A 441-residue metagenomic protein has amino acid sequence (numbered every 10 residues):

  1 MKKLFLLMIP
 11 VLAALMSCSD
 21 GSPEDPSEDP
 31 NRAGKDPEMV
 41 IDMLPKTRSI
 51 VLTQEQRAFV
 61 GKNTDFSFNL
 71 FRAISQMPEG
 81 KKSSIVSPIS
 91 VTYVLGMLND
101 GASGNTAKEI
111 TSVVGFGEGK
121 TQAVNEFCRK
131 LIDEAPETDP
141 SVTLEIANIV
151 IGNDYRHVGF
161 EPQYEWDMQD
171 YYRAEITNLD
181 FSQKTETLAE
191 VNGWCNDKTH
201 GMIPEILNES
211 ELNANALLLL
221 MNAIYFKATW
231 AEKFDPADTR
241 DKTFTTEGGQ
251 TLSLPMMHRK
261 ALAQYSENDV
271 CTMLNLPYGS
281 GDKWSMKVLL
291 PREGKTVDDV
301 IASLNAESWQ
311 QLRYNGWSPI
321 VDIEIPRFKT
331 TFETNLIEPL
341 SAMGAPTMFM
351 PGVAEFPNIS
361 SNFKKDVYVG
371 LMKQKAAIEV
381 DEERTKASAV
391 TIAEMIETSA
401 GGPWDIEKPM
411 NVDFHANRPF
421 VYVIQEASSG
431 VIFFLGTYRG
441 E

Functional and structural regions predicted by a protein language model:
M1-E28: Bacterial Sec-dependent N-terminal signal peptides
C18-F181: Detector for small/aliphatic-rich hydrophobic stretches
P23-P30, S280, A306-Q310: Soluble, non-membrane globular domain cores that form compact, hydrophobic packing and curved binding surfaces
K81-K82, T121-G294, Y314-P403, E407: Non-catalytic, conformational "gating/processing" segments within enzyme and secreted inhibitor domains
P88-A102, L218, Y422-S428, I432: Extended, hydrophobic/aromatic-rich amphipathic alpha-helical segments that build helical scaffolds
G104-I110, T296-D298, F332-T334, S388 (+1 more regions): Extracytoplasmic/secreted cell-surface and envelope-processing proteins
I110-V114, F234-D241, D299-A306: Short Gly/aromatic-enriched secondary-structure transition segments
F414-E441: C-terminal or internal capping secondary-structure element at the end of a domain, subdomain, or sheet
